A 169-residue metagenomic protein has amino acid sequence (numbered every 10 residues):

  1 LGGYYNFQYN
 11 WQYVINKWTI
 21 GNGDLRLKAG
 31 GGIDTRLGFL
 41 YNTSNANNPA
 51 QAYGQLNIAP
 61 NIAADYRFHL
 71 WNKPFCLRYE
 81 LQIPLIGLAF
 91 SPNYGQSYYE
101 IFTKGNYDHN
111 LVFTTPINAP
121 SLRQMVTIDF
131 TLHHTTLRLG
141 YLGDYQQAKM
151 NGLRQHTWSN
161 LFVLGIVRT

Functional and structural regions predicted by a protein language model:
L1, F39-N47, F90-S97, M150-R154: Outer-membrane beta-barrel translocator domains and adjoining extracellular loop/strand segments of Gram-negative
L1-Y5, P49-G54, T114-N118, L153-N160: Replace "Gram-negative outer membrane beta-barrel proteins" with "bacterial and organellar outer membrane beta-barrel
Y9-N22, A64-L70, V126, L132-H134 (+1 more regions): Outer-membrane beta-barrel proteins
G21-G31, G54, W71-L77, H133-L137 (+1 more regions): Outer-envelope beta-barrel architecture signal
A29-F39, A64, Y79-L85, L139-Y145: Transmembrane beta-barrel strands of outer-membrane/channel proteins
G38-N45, I101-H109, L142-Q147: Flexible, solvent-exposed coil segments and beta strand-coil junctions, predominantly the extracellular/periplasmic
N47-H134: Outer-membrane beta-barrel transmembrane domain signature
W158-T169: Outer-membrane beta-barrel "beta-signal"
